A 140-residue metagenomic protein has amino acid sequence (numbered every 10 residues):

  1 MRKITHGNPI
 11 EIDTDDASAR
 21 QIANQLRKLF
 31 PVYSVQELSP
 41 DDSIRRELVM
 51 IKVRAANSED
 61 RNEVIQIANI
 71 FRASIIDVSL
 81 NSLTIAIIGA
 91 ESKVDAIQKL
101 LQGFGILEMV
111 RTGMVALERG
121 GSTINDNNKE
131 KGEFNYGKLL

Functional and structural regions predicted by a protein language model:
M1-G7, E11-L140: Long, contiguous binding/interaction regions
